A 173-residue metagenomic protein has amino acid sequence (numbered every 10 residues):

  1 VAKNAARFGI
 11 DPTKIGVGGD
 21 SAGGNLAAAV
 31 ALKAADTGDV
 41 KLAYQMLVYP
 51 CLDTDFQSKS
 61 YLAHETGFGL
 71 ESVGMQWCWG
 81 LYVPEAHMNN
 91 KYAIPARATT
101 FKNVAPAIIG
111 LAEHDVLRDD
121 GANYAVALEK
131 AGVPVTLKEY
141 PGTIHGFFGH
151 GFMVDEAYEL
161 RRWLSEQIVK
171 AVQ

Functional and structural regions predicted by a protein language model:
V1-Q173: Alpha/beta-hydrolase superfamily serine-hydrolase fold, recognizing
